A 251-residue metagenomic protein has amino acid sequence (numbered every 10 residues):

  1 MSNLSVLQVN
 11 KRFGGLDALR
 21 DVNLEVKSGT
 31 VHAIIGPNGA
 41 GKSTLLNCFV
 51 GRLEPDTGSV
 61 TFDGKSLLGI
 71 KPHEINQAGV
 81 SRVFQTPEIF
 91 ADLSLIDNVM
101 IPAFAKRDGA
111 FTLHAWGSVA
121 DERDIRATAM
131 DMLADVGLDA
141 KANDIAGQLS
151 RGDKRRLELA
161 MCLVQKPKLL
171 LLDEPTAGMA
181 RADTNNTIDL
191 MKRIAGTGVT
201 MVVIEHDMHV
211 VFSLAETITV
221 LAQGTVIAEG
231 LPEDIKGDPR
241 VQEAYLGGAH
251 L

Functional and structural regions predicted by a protein language model:
S2-L251: Glycine-rich phosphate-binding loops of nucleotide-dependent enzymes
